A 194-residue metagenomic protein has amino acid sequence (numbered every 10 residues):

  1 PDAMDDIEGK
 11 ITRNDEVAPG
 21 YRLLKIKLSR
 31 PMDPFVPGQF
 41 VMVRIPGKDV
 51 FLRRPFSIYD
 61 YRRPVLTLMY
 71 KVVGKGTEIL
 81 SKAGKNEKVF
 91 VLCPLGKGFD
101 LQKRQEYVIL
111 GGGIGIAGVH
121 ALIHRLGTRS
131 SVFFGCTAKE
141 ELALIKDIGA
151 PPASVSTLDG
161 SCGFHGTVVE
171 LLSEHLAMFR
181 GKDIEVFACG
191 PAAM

Functional and structural regions predicted by a protein language model:
D2-K85: Ferredoxin-reductase
K75-M194: FNR/FR-type flavoprotein reductase catalytic core
